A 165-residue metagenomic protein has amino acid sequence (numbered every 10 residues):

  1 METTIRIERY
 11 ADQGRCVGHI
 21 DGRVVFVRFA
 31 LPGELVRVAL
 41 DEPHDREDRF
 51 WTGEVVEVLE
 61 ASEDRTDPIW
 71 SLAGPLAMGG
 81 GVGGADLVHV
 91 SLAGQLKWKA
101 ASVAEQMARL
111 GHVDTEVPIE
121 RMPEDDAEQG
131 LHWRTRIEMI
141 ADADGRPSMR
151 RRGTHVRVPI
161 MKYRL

Functional and structural regions predicted by a protein language model:
M1-L165: Accessory RNA-recognition modules of RNA-modification enzymes
